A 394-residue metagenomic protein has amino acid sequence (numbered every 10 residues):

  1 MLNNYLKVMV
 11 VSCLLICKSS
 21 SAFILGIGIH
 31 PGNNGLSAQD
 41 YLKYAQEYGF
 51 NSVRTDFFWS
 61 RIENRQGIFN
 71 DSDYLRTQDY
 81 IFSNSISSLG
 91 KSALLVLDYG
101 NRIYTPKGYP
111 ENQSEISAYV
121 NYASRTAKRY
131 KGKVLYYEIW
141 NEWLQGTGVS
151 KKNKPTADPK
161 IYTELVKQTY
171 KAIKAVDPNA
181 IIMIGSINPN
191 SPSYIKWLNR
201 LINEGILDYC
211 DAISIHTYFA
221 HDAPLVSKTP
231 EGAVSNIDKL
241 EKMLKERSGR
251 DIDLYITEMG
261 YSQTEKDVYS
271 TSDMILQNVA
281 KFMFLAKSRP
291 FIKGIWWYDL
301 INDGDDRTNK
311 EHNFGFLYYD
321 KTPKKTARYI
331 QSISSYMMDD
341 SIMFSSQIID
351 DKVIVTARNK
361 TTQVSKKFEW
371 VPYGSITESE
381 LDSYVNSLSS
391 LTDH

Functional and structural regions predicted by a protein language model:
N3-V11: Sec-dependent signal peptide recognition, specifically the positively charged N-region followed immediately by
I16-S19: N-terminal signal peptide c-region/cleavage motif recognized by signal peptidases
S21-F58: Boundary/entry segment of secreted carbohydrate-active catalytic domains
A45-F69, Y74-K196, I202, I206-D208 (+1 more regions): Substrate-binding cleft and catalytic face of glycoside hydrolase catalytic domains, especially the flexible beta-alpha
V53, T126, Y137, T169 (+6 more regions): Conserved, mostly hydrophobic/aromatic
L135-W140, I182, I252-T257, S288-D306: Extracellular serine-dependent O-acyl
P159-F282: Noncatalytic carbohydrate-binding groove/subsite architecture in carbohydrate-active enzymes
M283-W370, G374-T377, Y384-D393: Aromatic- and carboxylate-lined catalytic core of secreted/periplasmic carbohydrate-active enzymes
